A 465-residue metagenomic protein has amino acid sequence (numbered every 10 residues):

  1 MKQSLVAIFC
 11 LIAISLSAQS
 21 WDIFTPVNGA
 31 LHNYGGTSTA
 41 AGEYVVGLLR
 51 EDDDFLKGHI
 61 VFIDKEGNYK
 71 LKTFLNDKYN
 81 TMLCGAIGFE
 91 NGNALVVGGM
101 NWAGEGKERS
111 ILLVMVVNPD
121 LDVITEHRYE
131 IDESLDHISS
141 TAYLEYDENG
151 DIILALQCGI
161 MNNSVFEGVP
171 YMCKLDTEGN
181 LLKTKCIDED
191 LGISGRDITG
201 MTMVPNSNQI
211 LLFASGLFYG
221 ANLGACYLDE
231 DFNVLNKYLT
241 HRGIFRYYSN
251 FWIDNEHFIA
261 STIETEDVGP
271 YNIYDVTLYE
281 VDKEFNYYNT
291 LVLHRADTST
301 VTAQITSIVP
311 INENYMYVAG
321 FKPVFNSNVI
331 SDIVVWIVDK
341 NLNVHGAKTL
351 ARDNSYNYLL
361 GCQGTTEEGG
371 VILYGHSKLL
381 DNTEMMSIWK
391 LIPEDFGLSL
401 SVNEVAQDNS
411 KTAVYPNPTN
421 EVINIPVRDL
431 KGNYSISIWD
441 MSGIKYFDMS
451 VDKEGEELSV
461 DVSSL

Functional and structural regions predicted by a protein language model:
M1-W21, V402, N417, I444: Bacterial Sec-dependent N-terminal signal peptides
L5, L11-A13, V96, M203 (+4 more regions): Detector for intrinsically disordered, low-structure N-terminal pre-sequences
C10, L16, L217-Y219, V422: Compositionally biased non-globular segments, especially hydrophobic aliphatic-rich helices of signal peptides
L11, I124, L182, Y288 (+2 more regions): Residue-level signal for pocket-adjacent positions within structured domains
S15-L16, D77, L430, K453: Residues in and immediately flanking transmembrane alpha helices
Q19-N403: A sequence-level/structural motif corresponding to short, flexible coil/turn segments enriched in small polar residues
A406-Y415, T419-L465: C-terminal outer-membrane/trafficking sorting elements
